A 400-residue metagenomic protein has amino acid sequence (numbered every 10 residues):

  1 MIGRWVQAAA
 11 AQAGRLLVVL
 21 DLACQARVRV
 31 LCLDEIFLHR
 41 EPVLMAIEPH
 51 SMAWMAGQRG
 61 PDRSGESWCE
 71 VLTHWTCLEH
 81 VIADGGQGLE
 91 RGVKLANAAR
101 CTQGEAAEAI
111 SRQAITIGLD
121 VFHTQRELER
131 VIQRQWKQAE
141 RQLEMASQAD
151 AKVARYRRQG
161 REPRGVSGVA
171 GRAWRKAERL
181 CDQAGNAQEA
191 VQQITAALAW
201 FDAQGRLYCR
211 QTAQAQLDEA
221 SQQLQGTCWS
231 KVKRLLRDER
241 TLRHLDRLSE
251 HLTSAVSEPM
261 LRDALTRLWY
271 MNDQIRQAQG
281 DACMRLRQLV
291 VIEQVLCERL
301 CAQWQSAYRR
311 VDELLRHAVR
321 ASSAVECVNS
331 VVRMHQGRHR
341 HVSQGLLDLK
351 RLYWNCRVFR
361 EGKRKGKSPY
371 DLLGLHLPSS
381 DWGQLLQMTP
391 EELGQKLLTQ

Functional and structural regions predicted by a protein language model:
M1-T102, V121, V131-Q204: RNase H-like nuclease fold core
A9-V18, E35-H39, R161, W269-I275 (+1 more regions): Charged, low-complexity, helix/coiled-coil-prone segments
A56, G60, C77-V81, Q113 (+2 more regions): Conserved aromatic-histidine-acidic binding/catalytic patches
A96-A151, M271-S323, G337: Helix-centered, glycine/charged polyanion-binding patches within enzymatic domains that contact phosphate-containing
R134-R141, Q344, G362-G366: Short, solvent-exposed secondary-structure capping/transition elements
S147-T212, Q216-Q223, R240-H251, L265-W269 (+4 more regions): Charged alpha-helix within mobile-element recombinases
Q216, A220-V290: Long amphipathic alpha-helical segments with strong coiled-coil/leucine-zipper propensity
P259, A264-R267, Q274-G280, M284 (+6 more regions): C-terminal domain-tail junction helix/linker
